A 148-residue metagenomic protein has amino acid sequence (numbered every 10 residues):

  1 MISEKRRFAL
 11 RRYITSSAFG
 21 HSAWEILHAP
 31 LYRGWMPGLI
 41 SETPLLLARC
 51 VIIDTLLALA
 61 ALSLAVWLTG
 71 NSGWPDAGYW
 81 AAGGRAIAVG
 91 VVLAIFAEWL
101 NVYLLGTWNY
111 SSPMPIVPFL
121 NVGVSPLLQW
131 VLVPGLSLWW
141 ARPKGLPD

Functional and structural regions predicted by a protein language model:
M1-D148: Aromatic-rich, lipid-facing transmembrane alpha helices and their immediate juxtamembrane interface loops in integral
